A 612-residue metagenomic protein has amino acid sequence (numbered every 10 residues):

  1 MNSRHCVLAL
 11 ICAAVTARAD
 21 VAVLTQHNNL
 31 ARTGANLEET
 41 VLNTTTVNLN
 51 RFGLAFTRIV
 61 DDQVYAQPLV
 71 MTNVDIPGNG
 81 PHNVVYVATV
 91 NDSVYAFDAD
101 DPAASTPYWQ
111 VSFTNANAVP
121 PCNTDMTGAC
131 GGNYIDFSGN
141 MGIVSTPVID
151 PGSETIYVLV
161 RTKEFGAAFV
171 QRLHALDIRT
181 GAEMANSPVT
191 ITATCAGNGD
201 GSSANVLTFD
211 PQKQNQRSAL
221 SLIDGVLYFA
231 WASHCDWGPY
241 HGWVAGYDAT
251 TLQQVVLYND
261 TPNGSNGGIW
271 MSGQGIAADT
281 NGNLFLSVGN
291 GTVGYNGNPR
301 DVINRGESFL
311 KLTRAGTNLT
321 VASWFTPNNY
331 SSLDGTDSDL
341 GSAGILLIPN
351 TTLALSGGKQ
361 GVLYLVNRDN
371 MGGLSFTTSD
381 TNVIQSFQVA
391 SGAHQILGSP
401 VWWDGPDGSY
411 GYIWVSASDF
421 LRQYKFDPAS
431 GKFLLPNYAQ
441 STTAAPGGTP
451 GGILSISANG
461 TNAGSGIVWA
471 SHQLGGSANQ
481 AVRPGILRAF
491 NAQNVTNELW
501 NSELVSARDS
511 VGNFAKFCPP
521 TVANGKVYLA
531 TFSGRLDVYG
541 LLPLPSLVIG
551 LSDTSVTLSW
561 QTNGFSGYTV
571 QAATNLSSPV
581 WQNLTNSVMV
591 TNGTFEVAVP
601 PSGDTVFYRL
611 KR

Functional and structural regions predicted by a protein language model:
M1-V7: Bacterial N-terminal signal peptides that target proteins for export
L10-R18: Hydrophobic h-region of N-terminal signal peptides that target proteins for export in Gram-negative bacteria
D20-L374, A393-G405, Y410-Y424, G451-A458 (+3 more regions): Mobile, glycine-rich extracellular loop/lid and propeptide segments that shape or gate substrate/ligand access
D61, T114, T192-T194, T261 (+6 more regions): A structural detector for beta-sheet-dominated domains
S375-G392, P436-A444, A507: Inter-blade linker and blade-boundary elements of WD-repeat/beta-propeller domains
R422-S457: A beta-strand-loop signature enriched in Asp, Gly, Thr, and Trp that corresponds to the sialidase/neuraminidase Asp-box
T461, Q473-A478, N494-V495, A507 (+3 more regions): Short Gly/Pro-enriched loop/turn and capping motifs at secondary-structure junctions
P543-R612: Short, composition-biased motifs enriched in small/polar/acidic residues
